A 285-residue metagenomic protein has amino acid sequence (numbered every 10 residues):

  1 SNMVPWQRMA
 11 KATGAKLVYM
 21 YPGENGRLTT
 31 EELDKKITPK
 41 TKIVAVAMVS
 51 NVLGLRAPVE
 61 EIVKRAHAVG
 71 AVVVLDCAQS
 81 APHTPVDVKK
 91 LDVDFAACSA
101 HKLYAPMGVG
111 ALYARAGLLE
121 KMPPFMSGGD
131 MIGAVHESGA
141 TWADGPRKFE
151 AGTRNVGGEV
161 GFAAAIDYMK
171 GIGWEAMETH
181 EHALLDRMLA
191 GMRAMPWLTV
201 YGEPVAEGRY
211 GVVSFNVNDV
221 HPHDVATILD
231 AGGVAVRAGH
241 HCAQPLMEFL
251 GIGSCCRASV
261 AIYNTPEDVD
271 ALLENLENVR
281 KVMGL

Functional and structural regions predicted by a protein language model:
S1-L285: Pyridoxal 5′-phosphate
